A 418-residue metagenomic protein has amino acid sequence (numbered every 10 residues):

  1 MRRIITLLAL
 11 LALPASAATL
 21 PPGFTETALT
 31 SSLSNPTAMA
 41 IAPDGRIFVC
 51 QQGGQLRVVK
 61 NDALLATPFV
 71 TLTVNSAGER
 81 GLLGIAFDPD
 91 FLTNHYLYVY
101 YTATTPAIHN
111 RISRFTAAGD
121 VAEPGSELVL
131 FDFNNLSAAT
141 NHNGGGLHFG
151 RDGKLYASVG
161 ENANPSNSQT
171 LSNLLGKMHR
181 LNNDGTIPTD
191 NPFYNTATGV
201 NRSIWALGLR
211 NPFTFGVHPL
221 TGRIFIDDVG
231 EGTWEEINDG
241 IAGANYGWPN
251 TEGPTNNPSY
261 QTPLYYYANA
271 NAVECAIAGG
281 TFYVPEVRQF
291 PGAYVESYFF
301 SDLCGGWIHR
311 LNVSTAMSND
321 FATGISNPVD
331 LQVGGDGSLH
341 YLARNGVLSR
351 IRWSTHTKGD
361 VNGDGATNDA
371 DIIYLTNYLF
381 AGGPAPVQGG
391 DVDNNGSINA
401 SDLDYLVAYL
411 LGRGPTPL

Functional and structural regions predicted by a protein language model:
A18-S34, P124-E127, T262-A268: A short helix->beta-strand "capping" segment at the edge of beta-propeller domains
A28-G54, A276-F282: Beta-strand-rich domains and repeat architectures in extracellular enzymes and scaffolds, especially beta-propellers
A28-S34, F69-A77, L130-A138, I204-G208 (+2 more regions): Surface loop/turn motifs at the tips and blade-to-blade linkers of beta-strand repeat domains
T37-A40, A86, H148, G216 (+2 more regions): Conserved beta-strand position repeated across blades of beta-propeller domains
R46-V49, H95-V99, L155-A157, R223-I226 (+5 more regions): Hydrophobic beta-strand segments that make up the repeating blades of beta-propeller and related beta-repeat
L64, R80-L82, D90-L92, D152-K154 (+3 more regions): Beta-propeller domain segments
H109-H148: Asp-box/WD-like beta-propeller blade repeats and closely related beta-sheet repeat scaffolds
S354-L418: Cellulosome-associated attachment modules in secreted, modular CAZymes
